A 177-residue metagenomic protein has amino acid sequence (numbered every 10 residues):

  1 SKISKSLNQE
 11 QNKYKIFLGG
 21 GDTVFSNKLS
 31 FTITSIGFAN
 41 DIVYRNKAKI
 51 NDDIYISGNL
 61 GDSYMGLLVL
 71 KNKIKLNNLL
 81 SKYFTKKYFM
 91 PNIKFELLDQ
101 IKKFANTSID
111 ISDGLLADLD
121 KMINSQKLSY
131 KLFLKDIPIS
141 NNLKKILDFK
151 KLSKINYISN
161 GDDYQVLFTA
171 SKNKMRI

Functional and structural regions predicted by a protein language model:
S1-I177: Helix-biased detector of long, well-ordered alpha-helical tracts
